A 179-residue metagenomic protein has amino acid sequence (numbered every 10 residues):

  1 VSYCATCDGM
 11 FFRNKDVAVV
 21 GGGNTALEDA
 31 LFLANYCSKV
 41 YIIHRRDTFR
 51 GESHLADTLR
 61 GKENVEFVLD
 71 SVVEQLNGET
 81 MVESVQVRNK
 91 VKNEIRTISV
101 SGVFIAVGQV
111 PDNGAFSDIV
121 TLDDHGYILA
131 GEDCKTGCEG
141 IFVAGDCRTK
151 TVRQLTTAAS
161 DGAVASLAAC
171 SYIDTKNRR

Functional and structural regions predicted by a protein language model:
V1-Y36, L129-G131: Glycine-rich dinucleotide-binding loop and its adjacent helix/turn
S2-F11, I105-Q154, D161, A168-S171: FAD-site-proximal beta/loop scaffold in flavoenzymes
N14, V100, C138: Active-site acidic short loop of glycosyltransferases
T25, V72, D161: Residue-level recognition of oxygen-bearing side chains
E28, H54, N77, I98 (+3 more regions): Conserved active-site and cofactor/substrate-binding residues in soluble primary-metabolism enzymes
A34-G131, S171-R179: A Rossmann-like FAD-binding core segment of flavoenzymes
